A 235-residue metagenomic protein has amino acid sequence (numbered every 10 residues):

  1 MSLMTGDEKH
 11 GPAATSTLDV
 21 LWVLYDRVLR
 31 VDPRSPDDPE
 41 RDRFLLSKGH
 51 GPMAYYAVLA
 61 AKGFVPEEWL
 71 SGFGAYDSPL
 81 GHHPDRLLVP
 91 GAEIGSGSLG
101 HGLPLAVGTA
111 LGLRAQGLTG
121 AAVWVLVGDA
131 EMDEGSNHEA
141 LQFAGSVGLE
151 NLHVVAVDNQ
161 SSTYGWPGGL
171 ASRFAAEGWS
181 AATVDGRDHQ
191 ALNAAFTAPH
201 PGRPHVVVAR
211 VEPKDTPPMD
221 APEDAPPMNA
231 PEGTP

Functional and structural regions predicted by a protein language model:
M4, E8, A13-S146: Cofactor-binding active-site loop characterized by glycine-rich and histidine/acidic residues
D19, H50-G51, N159-Q160, D188 (+1 more regions): Glycine-rich beta-alpha junction loops
D42-F44, A121-V125, L152, P201-V211: Generic beta-sheet signal
E131, N159-Y164: Short, small-residue-enriched loops and turns at beta-alpha junctions that line or gate enzyme active sites
E134-G135, Y164, Q190: Loop/helix-junction capping segments adjacent to catalytic residues or to phosphate/diphosphate-binding pockets
E134-N159, R203-R210: A short alpha/beta connector and helix-capping loop motif
T163-S172: Short, glycine/polar-rich helix-capping loops at beta-to-alpha or helix-loop-helix junctions that flank or form
R173, S180-A182, H189-P235: Glycine/aspartate-rich loop-and-adjacent alpha/beta segment that forms the canonical ThDP
